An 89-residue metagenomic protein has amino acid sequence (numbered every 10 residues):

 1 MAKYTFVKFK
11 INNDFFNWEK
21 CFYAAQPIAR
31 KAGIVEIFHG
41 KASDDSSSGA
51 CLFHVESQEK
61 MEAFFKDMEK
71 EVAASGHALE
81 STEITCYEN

Functional and structural regions predicted by a protein language model:
M1-D67, E80-N89: Short S/T/G/P-rich N-terminal loop/turn motif that feeds into the first structured element of a domain
E71-S75: Short, exposed beta-strand-loop hairpins at the edges of beta-sheets in extracellular/periplasmic proteins
